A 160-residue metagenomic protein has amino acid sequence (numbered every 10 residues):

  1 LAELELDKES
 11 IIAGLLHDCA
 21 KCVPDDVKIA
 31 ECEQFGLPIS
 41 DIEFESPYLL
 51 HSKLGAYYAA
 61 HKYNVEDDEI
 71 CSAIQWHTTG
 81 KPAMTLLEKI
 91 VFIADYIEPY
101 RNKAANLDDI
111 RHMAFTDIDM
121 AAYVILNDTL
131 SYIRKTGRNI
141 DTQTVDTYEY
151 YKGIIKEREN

Functional and structural regions predicted by a protein language model:
A2-V124: Divalent metal-dependent catalytic cores for phosphoryl transfer on phosphate-bearing substrates
I125-L130: C-terminal beta-signal and terminal closure region of outer-membrane beta-barrel proteins
S131-N160: Charged phosphate-binding loop/patch that engages nucleotide di/tri-phosphates or the phosphate backbone of nucleic
